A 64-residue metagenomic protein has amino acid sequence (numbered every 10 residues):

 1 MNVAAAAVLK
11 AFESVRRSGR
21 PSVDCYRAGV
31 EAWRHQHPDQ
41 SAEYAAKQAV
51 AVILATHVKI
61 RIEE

Functional and structural regions predicted by a protein language model:
M1-E64: C-terminal alpha-helical interaction appendages
